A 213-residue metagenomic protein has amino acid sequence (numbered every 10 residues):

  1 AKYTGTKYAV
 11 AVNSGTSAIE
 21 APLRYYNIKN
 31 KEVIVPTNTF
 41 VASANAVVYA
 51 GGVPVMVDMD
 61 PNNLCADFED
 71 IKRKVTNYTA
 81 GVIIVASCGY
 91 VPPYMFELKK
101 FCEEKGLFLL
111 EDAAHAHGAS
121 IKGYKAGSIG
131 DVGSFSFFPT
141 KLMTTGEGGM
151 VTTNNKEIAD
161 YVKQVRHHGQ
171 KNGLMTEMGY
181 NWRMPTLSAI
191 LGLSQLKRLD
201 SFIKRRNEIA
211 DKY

Functional and structural regions predicted by a protein language model:
A1-E32, A46-V48, V55-D58, Y124: Phosphate-binding glycine-rich loop
G15, G51, D112, N155: Conserved G/P- and acidic residue-centered "switch" motifs that form tight phosphate/ATP-binding loops in soluble
T16, T37, F68, A210: Short amphipathic alpha-helical/adjacent loop interface patches that line ligand and macromolecule-binding sites
V35, M56, L109-E111: Hydrophobic residues in well-ordered beta-strands that form the structural core
T39-A44: Conserved coil-to-alpha-helix start sites within the AMP-binding
N45-V47, F101, L187: Hydrophobic/aromatic ligand-binding patch that stacks against planar heteroaromatic rings of cofactors or nucleotides
N62-T145, V151-T152: Active-site phosphate-binding strand-loop segment of PLP-dependent enzymes
A116-K122, I129-Y213: Active-site region of PLP-dependent enzymes
